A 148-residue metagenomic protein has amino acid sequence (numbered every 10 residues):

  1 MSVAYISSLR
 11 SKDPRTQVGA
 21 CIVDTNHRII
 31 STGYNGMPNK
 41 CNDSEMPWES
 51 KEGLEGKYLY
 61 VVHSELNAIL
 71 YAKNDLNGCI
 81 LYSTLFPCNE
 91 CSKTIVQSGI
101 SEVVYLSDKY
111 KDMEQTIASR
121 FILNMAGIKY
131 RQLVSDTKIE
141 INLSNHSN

Functional and structural regions predicted by a protein language model:
M1-N148: Zinc-dependent deaminase catalytic domain
